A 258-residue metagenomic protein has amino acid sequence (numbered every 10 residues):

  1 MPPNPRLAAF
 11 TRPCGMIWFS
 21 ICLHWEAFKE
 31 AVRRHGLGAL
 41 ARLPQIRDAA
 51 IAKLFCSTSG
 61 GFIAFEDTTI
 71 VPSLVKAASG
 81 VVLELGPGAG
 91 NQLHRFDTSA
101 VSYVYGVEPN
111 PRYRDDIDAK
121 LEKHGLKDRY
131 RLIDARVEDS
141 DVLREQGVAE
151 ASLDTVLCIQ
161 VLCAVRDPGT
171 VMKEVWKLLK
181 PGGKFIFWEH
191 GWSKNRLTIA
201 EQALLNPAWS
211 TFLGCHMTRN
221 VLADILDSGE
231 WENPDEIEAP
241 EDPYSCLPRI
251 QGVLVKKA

Functional and structural regions predicted by a protein language model:
M1-A41: N-terminal auxiliary segments of SAM/dcSAM-dependent transferases
R42, A50-F62, I186-Q251: C-terminal alpha-helical "lid/dimerization" subdomain adjacent to the S-adenosyl-L-methionine
A50, S57-V81, A89-R95: Conserved alpha-helix/loop element of class I SAM-dependent methyltransferases that forms part of the SAM/SAH-binding
L83-L143: Class I SAM-dependent methyltransferase SAM/SAH-binding core
E138-V156: A short acidic, Gly/Pro-enriched loop at the edge of an enzyme's catalytic core that lines a small-molecule cofactor
L153-P168: A short SAM/SAH-binding and catalytic strip from SAM-dependent methyltransferases
G169-P181: A short glycine-rich, Lys/Arg-flanked "PGG" loop and its adjoining helix->strand segment in the class I
I250-A258: C-terminal lobe and adjacent flexible extensions of AdoMet/dcAdoMet transferase-like proteins
